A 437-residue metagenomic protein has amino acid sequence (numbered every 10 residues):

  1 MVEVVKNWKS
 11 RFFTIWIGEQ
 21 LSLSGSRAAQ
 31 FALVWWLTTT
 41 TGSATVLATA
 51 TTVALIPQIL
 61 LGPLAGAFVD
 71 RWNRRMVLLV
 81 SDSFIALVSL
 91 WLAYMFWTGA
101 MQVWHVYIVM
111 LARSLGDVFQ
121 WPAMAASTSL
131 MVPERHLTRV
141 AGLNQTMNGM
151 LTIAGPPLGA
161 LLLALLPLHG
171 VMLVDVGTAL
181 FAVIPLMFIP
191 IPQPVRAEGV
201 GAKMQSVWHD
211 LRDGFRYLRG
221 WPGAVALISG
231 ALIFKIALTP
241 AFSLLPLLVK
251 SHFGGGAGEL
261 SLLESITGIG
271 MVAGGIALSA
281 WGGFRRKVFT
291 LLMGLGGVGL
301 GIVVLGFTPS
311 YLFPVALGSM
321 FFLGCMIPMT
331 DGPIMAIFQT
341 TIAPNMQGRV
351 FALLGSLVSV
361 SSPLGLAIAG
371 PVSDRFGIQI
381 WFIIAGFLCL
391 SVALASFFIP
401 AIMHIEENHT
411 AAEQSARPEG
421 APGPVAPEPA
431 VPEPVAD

Functional and structural regions predicted by a protein language model:
M1-F13, P192-S229, A416-P427: Juxtamembrane intracellular "pre-TM" segments in multi-pass secondary transporters
V2-P57, R216-T267: Helix-loop boundary and gating motifs at the non-cytosolic
F12, A44, R74, V103 (+7 more regions): Membrane-helix interface/capping residues of multi-pass secondary transporters
F13-Q30, T51-V69, N73-V88, H105-A164 (+8 more regions): Substrate-agnostic recognition of the 12-TM MFS/MFS-like secondary transporter fold
A32-T41, W91-T98, A154-V174, S251-H252 (+1 more regions): Transmembrane alpha-helix termini and helix-breaking/packing motifs in multi-pass membrane transporters
L55, A86-A93, G149, V176-V183 (+2 more regions): Small-residue-rich packing faces within the transmembrane alpha-helices of Major Facilitator Superfamily
L60-P63, V77, W91, R212 (+3 more regions): C-terminal transmembrane bundle of multi-pass solute transporters/carriers
L130, M172-K203, F397-A411: Helix-loop junctions on the cytosolic side of multi-pass membrane transporters, especially the intracellular loop
